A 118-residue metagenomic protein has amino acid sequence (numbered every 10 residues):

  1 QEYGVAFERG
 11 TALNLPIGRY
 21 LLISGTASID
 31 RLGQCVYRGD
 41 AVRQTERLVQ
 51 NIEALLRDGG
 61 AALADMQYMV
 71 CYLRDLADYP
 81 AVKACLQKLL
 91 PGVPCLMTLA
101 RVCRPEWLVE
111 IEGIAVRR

Functional and structural regions predicted by a protein language model:
Q1-Y68, Y72-R118: N-terminal presequence-like segments and the immediate start of the first folded domain
